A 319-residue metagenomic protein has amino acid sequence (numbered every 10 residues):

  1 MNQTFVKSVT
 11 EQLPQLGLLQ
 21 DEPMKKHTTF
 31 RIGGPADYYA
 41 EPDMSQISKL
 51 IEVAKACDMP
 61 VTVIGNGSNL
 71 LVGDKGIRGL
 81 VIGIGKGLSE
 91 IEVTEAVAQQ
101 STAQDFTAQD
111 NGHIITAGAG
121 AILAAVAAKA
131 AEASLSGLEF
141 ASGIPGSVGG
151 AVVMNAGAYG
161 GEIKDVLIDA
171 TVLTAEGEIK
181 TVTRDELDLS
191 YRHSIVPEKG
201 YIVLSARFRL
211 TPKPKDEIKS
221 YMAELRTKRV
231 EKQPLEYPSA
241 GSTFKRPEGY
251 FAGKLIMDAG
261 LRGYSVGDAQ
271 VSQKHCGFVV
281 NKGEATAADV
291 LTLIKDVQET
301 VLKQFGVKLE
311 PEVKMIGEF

Functional and structural regions predicted by a protein language model:
N2-V148: Anion-binding (especially nucleotide phosphate/pyrophosphate-binding) glycine-rich loop and adjoining beta-alpha core
L19-Q20, K26, I32, L173-T292 (+2 more regions): Phosphate/pyrophosphate- and phosphate-bearing ligand-binding catalytic cores of soluble enzymes
G33-G34, G65-G67, G76-G79, G118-G120 (+11 more regions): Glycine-centered flexibility sites
G33-G34, Y39-S45, L71-E90, V153-R184 (+1 more regions): Structural signature of FAD isoalloxazine-binding scaffolds in flavoprotein oxidoreductases
Y38, C57-P60, I82-G83, Q100-S101 (+7 more regions): Short, low-complexity, polar/charged sequence segments that are solvent-exposed and flexible
N69-L70, A127-A130, L138-S142, N155-E162 (+2 more regions): A generic local secondary-structure boundary/capping motif
L123, A127, A141, P145 (+4 more regions): Hydrophobic, well-ordered secondary-structure segments
A130, V148, V152-A156, T171-T174 (+2 more regions): Short, well-ordered alpha-helical segments in soluble proteins
